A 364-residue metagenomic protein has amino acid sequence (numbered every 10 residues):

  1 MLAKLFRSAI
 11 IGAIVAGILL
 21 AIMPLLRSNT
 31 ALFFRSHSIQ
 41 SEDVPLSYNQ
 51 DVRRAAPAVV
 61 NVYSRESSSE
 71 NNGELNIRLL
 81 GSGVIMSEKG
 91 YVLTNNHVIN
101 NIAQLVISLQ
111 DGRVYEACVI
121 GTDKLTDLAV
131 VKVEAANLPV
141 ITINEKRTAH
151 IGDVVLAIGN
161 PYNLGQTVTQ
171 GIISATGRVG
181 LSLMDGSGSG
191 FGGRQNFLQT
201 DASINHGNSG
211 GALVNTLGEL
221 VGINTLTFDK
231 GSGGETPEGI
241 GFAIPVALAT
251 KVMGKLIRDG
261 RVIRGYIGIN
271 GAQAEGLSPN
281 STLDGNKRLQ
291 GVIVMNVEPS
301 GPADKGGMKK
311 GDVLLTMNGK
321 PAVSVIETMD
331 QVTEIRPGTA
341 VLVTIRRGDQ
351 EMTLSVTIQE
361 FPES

Functional and structural regions predicted by a protein language model:
M1-F33, Q50, C118, K132 (+2 more regions): C-terminal recognition in membrane/secretory proteostasis and scaffolding
K4, L79-G83, I141-E145, L198-V214 (+2 more regions): Gly/Ser-rich catalytic serine loop of serine hydrolases
A9, Q40-Q50, E66-K89, V106 (+6 more regions): A conserved glycine-rich beta-strand in the N-terminal activation segment of trypsin-fold
I22-G73, S82, E88-Y91, Q104 (+2 more regions): N-terminal activation segment of mature serine protease catalytic domains
S38, S87-T167, A322-I326, Q331 (+3 more regions): Conserved active-site neighborhood of the chymotrypsin/trypsin-like protease fold
P57-Y63, G83, G90, T94 (+15 more regions): Terminal peptide-recognition signature
S67, E88, A103, T122-T126 (+4 more regions): Short, conserved beta-turn/loop elements at beta-strand boundaries and strand-helix junctions
S69-N72, N76-I77, I102-Q104, L138 (+3 more regions): Active-site loop architecture of trypsin-fold serine endopeptidases
